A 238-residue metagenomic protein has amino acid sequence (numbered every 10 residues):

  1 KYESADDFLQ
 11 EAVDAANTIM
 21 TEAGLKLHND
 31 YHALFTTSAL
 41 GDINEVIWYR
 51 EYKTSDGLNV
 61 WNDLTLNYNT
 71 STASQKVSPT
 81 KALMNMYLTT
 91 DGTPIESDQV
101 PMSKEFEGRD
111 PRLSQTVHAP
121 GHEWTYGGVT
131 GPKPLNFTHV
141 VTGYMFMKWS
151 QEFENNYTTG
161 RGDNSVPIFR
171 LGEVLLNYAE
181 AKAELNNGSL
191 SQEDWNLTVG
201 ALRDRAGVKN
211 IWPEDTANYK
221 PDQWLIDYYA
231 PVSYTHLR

Functional and structural regions predicted by a protein language model:
K1-L64, S74, D91-R238: Acidic/polar-rich alpha-helix caps and helix-coil junctions
N67-M84: Short, cationic low-complexity segments
